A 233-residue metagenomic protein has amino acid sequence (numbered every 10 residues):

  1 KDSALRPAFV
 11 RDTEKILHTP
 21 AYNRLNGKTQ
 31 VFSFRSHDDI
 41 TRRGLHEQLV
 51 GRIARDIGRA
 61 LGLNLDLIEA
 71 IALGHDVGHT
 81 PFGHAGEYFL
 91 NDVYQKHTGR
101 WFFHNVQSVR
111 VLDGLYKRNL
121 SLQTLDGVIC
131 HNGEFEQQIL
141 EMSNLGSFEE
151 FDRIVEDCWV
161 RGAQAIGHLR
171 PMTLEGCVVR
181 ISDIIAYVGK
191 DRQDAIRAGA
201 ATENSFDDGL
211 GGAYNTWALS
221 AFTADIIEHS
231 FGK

Functional and structural regions predicted by a protein language model:
K1-R43, L49-I57, G86, W101-F102 (+2 more regions): Histidine-centered, transition-metal-coordinating active-site segments
K15, L67-L73, G127: Residue-level recognition of specific faces of alpha-helices
L17, G62, G78-P81, Y116: Short coil/turn residues that cap or connect secondary-structure elements
R55-D66, K96: Short pre-active-site segment immediately N-terminal to the catalytic Zn-binding motif
N64-E69, M172-L174: Short hydrophobic "helix-edge" motifs at membrane interfaces and signal-peptide entry regions
D66, A70, P81-R100, R197-A201: Post-HEXXH active-site segment of zinc metalloproteases
G74, G78-F82, A186: Short active-site segment of divalent metal-dependent hydrolases/proteases that encodes the spacing between
